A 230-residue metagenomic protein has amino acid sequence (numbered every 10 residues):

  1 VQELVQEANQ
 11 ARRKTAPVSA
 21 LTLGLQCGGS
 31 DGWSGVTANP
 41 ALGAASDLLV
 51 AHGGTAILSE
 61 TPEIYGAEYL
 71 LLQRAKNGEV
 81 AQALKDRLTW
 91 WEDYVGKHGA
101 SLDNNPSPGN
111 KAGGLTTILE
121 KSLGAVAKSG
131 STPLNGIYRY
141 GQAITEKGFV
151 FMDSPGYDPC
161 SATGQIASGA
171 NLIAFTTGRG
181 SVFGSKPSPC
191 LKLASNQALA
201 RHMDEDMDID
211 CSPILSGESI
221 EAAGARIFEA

Functional and structural regions predicted by a protein language model:
V1-R13: Active-site cavity-forming subdomains of large catalytic enzyme subunits
R12-T22: Glycine-rich phosphate/diphosphate-binding loops that line cofactor/substrate pockets in enzymes
A20, L25, D31-A230: Anaerobic metallocofactor- and corrinoid-dependent redox/one-carbon enzyme cores, especially those from methanogenesis
